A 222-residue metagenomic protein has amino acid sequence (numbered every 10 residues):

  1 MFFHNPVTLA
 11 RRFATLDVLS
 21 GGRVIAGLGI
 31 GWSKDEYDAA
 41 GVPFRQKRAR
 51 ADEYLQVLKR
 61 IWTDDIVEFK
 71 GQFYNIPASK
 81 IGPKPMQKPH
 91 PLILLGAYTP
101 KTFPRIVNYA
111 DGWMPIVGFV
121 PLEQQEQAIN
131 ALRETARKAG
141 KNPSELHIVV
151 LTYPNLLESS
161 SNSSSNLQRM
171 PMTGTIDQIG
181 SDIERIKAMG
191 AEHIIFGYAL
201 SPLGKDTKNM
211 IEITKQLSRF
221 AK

Functional and structural regions predicted by a protein language model:
M1-K222: Active-site-adjacent structural elements that line small-molecule/cofactor binding pockets in enzymes
